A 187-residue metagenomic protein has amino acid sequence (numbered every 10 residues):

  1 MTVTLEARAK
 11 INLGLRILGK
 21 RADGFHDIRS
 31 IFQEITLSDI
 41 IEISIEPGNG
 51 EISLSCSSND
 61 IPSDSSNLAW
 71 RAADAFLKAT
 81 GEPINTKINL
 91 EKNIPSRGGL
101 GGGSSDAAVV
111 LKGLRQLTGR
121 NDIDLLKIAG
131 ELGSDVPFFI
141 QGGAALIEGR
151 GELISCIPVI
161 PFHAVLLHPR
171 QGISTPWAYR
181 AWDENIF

Functional and structural regions predicted by a protein language model:
M1-R97, Q116-G119, H168-Q171: ATP-binding N-lobe of GHMP and related small-molecule kinases
T2-E6, G14-R16, K20-S30, L117-F187: ATP-dependent small-molecule kinase catalytic core of the GHMP/sugar-kinase superfamily and closely related
K10, D106, D135: Acidic active-site catalytic centers that drive phospho-/nucleotidyl reactions and related ester hydrolyses
F32, S44-P47, V109, E148 (+1 more regions): A sequence-level detector of short, solvent-exposed, charge-rich linear segments
I43, L68-R71, V110, F139 (+1 more regions): A generic signature of intrinsically disordered, low-complexity regions enriched in glycine/proline and charged/polar
A69, G98-L125, G142: DPxDG-like acidic metal-binding loop motif
